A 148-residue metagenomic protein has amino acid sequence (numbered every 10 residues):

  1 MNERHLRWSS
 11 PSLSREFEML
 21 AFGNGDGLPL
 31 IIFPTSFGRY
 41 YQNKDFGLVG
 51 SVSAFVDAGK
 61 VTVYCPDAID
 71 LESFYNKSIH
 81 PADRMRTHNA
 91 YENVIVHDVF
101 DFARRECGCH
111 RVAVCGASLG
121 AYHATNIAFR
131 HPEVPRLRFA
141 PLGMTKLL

Functional and structural regions predicted by a protein language model:
M1-L148: Non-catalytic cap/lid and distal C-terminal segments of serine-dependent acyl enzymes
